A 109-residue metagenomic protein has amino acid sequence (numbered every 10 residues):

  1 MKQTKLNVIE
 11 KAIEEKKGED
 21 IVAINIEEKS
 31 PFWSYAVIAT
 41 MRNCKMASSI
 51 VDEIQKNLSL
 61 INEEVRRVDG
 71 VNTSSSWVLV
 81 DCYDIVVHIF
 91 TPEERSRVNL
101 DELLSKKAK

Functional and structural regions predicted by a protein language model:
M1-E28, K45-D52, K56, E64 (+2 more regions): Long, contiguous binding/interaction regions
E27, W33-A36: Short beta-strand segments
I38-T40: Short hydrophobic/aromatic beta-strand micro-patches that form the beta-sheet surface supporting nucleotide- or nucleic
